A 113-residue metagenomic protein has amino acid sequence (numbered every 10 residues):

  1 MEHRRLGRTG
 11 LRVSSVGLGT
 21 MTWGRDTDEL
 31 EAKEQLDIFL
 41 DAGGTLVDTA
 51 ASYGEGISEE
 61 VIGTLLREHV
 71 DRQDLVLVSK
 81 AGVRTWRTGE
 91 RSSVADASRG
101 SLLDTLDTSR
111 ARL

Functional and structural regions predicted by a protein language model:
M1-V76: N-terminal binding-site loop/beta-alpha segment at the start of enzyme catalytic domains that lines or forms
G7-R8, V83, L102: Sequence-pattern detector for short linear motifs and compositional/periodic biases rather than a specific fold
T27, T88-L113: Glycine/proline-rich, positively charged, aromatic-decorated active-site loop/lid region on the catalytic face
F39, K80, R112: Conserved catalytic core of Hanks-type protein kinase domains
H69-A97: Structural motif corresponding to the early beta-alpha repeats
